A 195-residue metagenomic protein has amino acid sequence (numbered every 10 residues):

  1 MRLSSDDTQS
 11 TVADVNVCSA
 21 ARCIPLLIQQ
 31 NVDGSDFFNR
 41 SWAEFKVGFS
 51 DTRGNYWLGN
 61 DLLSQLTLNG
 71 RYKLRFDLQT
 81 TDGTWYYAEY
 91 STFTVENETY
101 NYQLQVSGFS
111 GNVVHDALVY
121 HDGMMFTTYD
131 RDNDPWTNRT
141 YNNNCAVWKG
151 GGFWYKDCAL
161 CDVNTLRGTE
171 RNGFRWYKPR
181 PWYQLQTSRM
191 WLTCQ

Functional and structural regions predicted by a protein language model:
M1-Q195: Mature extracellular or lumenal effector domains of secreted proteins and single-pass membrane receptors/adhesion
